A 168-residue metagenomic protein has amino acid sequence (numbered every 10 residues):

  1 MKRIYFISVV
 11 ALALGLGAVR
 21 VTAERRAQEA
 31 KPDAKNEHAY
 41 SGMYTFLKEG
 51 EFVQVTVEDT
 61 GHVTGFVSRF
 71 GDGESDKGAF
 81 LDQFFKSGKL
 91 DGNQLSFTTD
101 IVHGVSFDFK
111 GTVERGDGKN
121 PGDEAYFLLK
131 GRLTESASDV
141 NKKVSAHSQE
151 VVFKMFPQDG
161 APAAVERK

Functional and structural regions predicted by a protein language model:
M1-S8: Bacterial N-terminal signal peptides that target proteins for export
S8-G17: Bacterial N-terminal signal peptides
A18-T22: Sec/Tat signal peptide C-region and signal peptidase I cleavage site
R26-K168: Central antiparallel beta-sheet cores of small beta-barrel/beta-sandwich binding domains
